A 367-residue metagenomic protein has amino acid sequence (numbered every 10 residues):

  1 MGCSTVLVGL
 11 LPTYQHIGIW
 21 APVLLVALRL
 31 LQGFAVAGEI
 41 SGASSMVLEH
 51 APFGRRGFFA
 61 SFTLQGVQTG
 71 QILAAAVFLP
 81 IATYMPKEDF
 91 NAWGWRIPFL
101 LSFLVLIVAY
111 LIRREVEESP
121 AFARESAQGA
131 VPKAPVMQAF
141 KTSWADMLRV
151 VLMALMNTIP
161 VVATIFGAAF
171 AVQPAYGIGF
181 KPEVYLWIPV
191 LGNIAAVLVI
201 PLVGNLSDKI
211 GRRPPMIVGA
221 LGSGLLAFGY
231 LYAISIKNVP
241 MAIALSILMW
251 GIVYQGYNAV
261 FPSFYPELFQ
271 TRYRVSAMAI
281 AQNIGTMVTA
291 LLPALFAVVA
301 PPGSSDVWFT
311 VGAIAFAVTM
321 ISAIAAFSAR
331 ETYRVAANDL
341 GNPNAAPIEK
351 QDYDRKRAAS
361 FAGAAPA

Functional and structural regions predicted by a protein language model:
M1, K209-A220: Cytoplasmic membrane-interface "Motif A"-like loop-to-helix N-cap segments of 12-TM Major Facilitator Superfamily
M1-G18, L221-K237: C-terminal ends and interior cores of transmembrane alpha-helices in multi-pass membrane transporters/permeases
L11, I17-A37, P240-G256: Hydrophobic core of transmembrane alpha-helices in multi-pass small-molecule transporters, especially MFS/SLC-type
G57-A82, V105, A279-P293: Glycine-rich segments within core transmembrane alpha-helices of 12-TM secondary carriers
V67-R113: Helix-loop-helix hairpin linking two adjacent transmembrane segments in secondary transporters
A109-V116, F264, F316-P343: Multi-pass alpha-helical transporter architecture, strongest for 12-TM Major Facilitator/SLC carriers used
W144-A196, T289-P293: Extracytoplasmic gate region of multi-pass secondary transporters
V199-R212: Helix-to-loop junctions at the C-terminal end of transmembrane segments in multipass secondary transporters
